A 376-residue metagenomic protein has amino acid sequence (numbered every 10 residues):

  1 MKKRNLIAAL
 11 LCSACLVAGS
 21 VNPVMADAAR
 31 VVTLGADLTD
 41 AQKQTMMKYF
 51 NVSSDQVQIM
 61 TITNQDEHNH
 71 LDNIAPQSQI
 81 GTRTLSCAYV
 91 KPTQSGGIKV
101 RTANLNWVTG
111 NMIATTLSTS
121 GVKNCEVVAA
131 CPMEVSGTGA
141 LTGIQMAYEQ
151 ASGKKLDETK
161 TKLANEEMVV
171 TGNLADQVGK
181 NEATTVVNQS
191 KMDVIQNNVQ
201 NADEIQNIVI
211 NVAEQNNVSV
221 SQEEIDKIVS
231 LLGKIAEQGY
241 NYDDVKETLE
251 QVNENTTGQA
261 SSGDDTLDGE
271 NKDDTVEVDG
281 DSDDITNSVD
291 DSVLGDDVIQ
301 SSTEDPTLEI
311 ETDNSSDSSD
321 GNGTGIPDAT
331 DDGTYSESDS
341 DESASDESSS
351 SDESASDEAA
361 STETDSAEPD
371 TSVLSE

Functional and structural regions predicted by a protein language model:
M1-K2, T286: Intrinsically disordered, low-complexity sequence elements enriched in Ser/Thr/Gly/Pro
K2-M25: Sec-dependent N-terminal signal peptides of Gram-positive bacterial secreted proteins and lipoproteins
V24-E376: Mature, Sec-exported extracytoplasmic domains of Gram-positive
